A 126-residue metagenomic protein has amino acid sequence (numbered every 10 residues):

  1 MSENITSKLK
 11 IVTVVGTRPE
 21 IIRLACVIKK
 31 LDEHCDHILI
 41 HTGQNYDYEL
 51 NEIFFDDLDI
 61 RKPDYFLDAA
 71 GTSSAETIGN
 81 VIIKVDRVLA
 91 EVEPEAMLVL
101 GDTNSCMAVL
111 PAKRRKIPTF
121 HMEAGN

Functional and structural regions predicted by a protein language model:
M1-S2, E93: Compositionally biased, low-complexity segments enriched in small residues
S2-Q44: N-terminal subdomain of nucleotide-sugar transferases
T6, D32-H34, R61-K62, R114-K116: Short, well-ordered coil/turn elements that cap or connect secondary structure elements
V12-V15, I21-V27, F54, F66-N126: Active-site and donor-binding regions of nucleotide-sugar-utilizing enzymes
H34-H37, D59-K62, V88-L89, F120-M122: Short, surface-exposed linear patches
D36-T77: Conserved nucleotide-sugar phosphate-binding/catalytic loop shared by glycosyltransferases and other
